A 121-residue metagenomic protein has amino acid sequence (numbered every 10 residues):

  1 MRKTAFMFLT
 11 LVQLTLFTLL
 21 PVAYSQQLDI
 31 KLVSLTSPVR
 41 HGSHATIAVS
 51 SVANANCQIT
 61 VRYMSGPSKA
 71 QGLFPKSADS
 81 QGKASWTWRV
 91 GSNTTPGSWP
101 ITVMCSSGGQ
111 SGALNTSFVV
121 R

Functional and structural regions predicted by a protein language model:
Q27-V33: Proline-enriched interdomain boundary motifs that mark the N-terminal boundary and often initiate the first structured
S34-V39: Short beta-strand segments of immunoglobulin-like
H41-I47: Structural beta-strand segments of beta-rich domains
S51-N56: Short proline/glycine-enriched turn/loop motifs at strand-loop junctions of beta-rich domains
D79-T87: Aromatic sugar-binding surface patches on proteins that engage polysaccharides or sugar-phosphate polymers
R89-T95: Short, surface-exposed loop/turn segments at beta-strand-coil junctions that are enriched for proline with nearby
P96-S107: Short, aromatic- and glycine-rich surface loops/edge beta-strands on solvent-exposed regions
S111-V119: Edge beta-strands of extracellular beta-sandwich domains
